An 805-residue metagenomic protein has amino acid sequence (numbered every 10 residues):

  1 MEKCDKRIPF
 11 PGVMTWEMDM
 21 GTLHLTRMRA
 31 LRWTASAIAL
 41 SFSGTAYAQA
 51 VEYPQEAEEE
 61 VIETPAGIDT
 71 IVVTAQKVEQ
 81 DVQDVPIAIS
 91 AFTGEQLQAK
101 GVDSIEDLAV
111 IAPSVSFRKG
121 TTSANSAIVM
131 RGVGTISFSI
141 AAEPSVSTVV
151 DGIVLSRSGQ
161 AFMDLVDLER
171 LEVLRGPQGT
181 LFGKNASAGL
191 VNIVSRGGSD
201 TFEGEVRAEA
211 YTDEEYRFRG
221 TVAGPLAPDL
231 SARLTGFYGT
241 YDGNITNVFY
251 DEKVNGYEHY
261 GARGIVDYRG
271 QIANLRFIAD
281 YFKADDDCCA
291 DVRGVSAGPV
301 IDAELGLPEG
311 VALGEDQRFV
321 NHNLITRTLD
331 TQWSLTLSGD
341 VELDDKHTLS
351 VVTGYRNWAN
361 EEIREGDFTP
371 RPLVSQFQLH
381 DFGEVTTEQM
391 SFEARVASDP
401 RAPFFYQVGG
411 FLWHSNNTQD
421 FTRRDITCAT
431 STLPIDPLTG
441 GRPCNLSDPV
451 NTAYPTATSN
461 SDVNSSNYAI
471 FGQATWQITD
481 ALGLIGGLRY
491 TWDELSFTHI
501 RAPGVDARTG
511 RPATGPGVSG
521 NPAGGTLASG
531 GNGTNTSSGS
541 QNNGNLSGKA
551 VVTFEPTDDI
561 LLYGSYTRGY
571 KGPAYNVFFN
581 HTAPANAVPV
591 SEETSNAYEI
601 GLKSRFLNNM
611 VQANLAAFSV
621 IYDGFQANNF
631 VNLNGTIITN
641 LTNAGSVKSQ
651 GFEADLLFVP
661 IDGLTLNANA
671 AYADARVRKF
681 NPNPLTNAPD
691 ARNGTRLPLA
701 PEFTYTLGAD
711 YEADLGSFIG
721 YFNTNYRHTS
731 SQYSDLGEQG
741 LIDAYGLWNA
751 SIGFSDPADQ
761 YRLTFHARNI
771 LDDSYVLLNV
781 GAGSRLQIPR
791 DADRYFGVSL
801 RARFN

Functional and structural regions predicted by a protein language model:
E2-I111, A223, A262, L335 (+3 more regions): N-terminal Sec signal peptide and the immediately downstream disordered periplasmic leader that contains the TonB box
D5, V13-T15, D19-R27, T34 (+6 more regions): Conserved C-terminal beta-signal and adjacent last beta-strands/turns of outer-membrane beta-barrel proteins
Y53-P54, Y406-Q407, D480-L484, A616-I621 (+2 more regions): Gram-negative outer-membrane beta-barrel transporters
E60-T201, I600: Acidic, small-polar-rich N-terminal luminal/periplasmic segments of exported/outer-membrane proteins
S126, E143-S145, R157, V166-R175 (+6 more regions): Outer-membrane beta-barrel translocator/receptor signature
N192, S199-T201, E209, G220-H322 (+5 more regions): Periplasmic-side early beta-strands and strand-to-turn transitions of outer-membrane beta-barrels
D267-R269, V396-D399, F411-W413, S461-V620 (+1 more regions): Structural signature of Gram-negative outer-membrane beta-barrels, strongest in the C-terminal barrel of TonB-dependent
T336-E342, K346-G366, E555-K571, F578 (+4 more regions): Membrane-embedded beta-barrel scaffold of Gram-negative outer-membrane proteins
